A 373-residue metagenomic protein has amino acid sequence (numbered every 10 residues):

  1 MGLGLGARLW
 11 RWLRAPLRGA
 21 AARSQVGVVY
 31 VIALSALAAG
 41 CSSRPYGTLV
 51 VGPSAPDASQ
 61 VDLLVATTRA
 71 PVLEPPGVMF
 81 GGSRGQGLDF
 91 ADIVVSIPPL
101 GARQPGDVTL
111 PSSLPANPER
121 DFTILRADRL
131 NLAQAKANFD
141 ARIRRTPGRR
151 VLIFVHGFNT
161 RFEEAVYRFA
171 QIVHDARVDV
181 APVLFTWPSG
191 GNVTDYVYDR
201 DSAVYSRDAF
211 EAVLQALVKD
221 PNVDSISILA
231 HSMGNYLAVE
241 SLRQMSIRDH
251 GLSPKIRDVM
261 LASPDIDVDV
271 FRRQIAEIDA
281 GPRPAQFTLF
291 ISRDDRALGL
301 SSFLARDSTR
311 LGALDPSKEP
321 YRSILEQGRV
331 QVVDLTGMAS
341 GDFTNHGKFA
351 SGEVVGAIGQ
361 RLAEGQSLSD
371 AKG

Functional and structural regions predicted by a protein language model:
L5-V29: Bacterial N-terminal signal peptides that target proteins for export
A38-G40: C-terminal motif of bacterial Sec signal peptides marking the signal peptidase cleavage site
S42, Y46-D128, A137-N138, I143-T146 (+4 more regions): Lipolytic serine-hydrolase domain surface
R150: Alpha/beta-hydrolase fold active-site loops
I153-G157: The conserved beta1-alpha1 loop
R161-E164: Short substrate-entry loop that stabilizes the transition state in hydrolases
A230, G234, A238: Gly/Ala-rich beta-loop-alpha elbow adjacent to hydrolase catalytic centers
